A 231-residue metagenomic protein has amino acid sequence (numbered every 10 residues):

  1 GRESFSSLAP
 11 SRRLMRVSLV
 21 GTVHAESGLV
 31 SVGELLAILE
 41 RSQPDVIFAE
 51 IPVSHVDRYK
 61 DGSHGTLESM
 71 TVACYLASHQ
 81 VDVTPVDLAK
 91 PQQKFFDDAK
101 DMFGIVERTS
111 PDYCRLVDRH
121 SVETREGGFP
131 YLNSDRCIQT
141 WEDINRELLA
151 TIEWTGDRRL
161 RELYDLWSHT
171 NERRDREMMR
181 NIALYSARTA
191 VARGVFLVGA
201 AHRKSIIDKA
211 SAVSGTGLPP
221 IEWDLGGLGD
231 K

Functional and structural regions predicted by a protein language model:
G1-L14: N-terminal amphipathic/basic-hydrophobic helices that include classical n-h-c signal peptides and signal-anchor
R12-A37, R41: Zymogen propeptides
V17-S18, A192-V198: Generic beta-sheet signal
H24-E26, P52-V56, K90-Q92, A200-K204: Short, solvent-exposed loop/turn segments at secondary-structure junctions
A25-S27, A89-F95, G227-K231: A short acidic, often aromatic-flanked loop/helix-cap motif at beta-alpha or helix-coil junctions that lines enzyme
Q43-A49: Proline-aspartate-enriched helix->loop->beta-strand connector
Y59-T189, A200, K209: Hydrophobic, often amphipathic alpha-helical segments used for membrane interaction and targeting
L160, G215-K231: Short, flexible loop segments at boundaries between secondary-structure elements
